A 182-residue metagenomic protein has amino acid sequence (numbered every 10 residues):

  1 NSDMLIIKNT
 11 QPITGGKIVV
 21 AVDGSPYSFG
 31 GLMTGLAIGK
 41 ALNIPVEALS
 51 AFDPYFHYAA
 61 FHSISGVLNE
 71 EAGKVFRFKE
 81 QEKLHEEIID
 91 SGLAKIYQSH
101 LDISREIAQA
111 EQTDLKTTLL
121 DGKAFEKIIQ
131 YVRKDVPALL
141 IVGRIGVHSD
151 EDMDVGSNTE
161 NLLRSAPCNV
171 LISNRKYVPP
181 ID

Functional and structural regions predicted by a protein language model:
N1-Q11, E126-D182: Gly/Ser-rich helix-loop-strand patches that form or flank binding pockets for ribonucleotide-derived cofactors
L5, E47-L49, K116-L120, L171: General small-molecule cofactor/ligand-binding pocket signal
T10, D23-G24, L120: Structured loop/turn residues at secondary-structure junctions
K17-L84, E106-K116, S165-A166: Small/aliphatic-rich secondary-structure junction motif
A41-I44, E82-I96, M153-N161, S165 (+1 more regions): Electropositive, surface-exposed helix/loop patches at the edges of structured domains that serve as adaptable
K79, E86-L140, Y177-D182: Structural beta-alpha unit
